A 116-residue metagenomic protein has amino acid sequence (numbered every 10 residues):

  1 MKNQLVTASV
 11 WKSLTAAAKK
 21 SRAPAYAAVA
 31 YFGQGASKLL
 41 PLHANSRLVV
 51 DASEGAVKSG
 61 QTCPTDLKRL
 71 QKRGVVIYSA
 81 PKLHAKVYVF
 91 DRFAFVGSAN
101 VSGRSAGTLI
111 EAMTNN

Functional and structural regions predicted by a protein language model:
M1-K12, I77, A94, T114: Generic preference for hydrophobic/aromatic residues in regular secondary structure cores
N3, W11-V75: Primarily the HKD phosphodiesterase
V6, F32-G33, H84, S102: Generic, ordered loop/turn and secondary-structure boundary motif
A25, V76-N116: HKD (HxKxxxxD) catalytic microenvironment of the phospholipase D
